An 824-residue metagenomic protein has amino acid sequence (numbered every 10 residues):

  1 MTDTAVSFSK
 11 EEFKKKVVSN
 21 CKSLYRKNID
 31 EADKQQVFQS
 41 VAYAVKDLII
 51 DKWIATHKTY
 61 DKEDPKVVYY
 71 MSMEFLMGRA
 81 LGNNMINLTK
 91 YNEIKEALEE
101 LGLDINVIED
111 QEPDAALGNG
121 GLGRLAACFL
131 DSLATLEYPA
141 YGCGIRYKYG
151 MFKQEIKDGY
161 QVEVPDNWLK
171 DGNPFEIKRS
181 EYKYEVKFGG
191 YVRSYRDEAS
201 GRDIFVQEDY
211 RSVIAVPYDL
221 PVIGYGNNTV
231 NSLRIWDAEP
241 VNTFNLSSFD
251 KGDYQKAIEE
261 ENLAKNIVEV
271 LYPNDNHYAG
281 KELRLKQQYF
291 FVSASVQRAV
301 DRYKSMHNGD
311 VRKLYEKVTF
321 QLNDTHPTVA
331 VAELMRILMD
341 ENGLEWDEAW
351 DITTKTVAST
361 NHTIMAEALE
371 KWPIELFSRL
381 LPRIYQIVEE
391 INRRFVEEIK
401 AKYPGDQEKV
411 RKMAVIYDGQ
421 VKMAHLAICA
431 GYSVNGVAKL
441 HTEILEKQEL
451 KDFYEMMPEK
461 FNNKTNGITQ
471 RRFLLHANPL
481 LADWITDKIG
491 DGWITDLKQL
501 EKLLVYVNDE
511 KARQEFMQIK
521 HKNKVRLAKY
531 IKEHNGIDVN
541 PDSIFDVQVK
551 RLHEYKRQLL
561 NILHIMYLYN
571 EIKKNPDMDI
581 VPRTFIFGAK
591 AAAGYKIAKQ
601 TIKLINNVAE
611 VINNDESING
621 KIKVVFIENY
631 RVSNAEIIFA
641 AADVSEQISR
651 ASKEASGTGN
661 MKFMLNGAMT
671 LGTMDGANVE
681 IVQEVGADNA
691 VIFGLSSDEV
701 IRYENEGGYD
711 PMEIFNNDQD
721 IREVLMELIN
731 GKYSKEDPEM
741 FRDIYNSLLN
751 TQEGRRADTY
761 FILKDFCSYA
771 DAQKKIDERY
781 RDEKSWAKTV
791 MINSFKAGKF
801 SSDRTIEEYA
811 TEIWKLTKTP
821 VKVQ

Functional and structural regions predicted by a protein language model:
M1-Q824: A conserved ligand/cofactor-binding region detector
